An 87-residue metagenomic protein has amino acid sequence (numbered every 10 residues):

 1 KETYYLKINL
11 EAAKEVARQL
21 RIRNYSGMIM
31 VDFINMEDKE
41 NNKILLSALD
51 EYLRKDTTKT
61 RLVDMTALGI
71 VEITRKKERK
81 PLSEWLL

Functional and structural regions predicted by a protein language model:
K1-L87: Conserved glycine-centered short motifs in functionally critical loops
